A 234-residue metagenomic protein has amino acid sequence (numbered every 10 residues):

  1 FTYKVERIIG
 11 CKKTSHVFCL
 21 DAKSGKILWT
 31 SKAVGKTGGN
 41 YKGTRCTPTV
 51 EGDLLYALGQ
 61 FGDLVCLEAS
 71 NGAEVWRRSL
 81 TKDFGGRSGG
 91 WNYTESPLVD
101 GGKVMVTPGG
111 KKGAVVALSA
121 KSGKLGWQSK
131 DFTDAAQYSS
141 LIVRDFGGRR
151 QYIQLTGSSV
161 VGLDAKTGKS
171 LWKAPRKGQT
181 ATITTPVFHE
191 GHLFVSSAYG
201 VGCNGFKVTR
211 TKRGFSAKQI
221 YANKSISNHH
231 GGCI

Functional and structural regions predicted by a protein language model:
F1-I234: Noncatalytic, solvent-exposed loop/strand surfaces of beta-propeller-type extracellular/periplasmic domains
